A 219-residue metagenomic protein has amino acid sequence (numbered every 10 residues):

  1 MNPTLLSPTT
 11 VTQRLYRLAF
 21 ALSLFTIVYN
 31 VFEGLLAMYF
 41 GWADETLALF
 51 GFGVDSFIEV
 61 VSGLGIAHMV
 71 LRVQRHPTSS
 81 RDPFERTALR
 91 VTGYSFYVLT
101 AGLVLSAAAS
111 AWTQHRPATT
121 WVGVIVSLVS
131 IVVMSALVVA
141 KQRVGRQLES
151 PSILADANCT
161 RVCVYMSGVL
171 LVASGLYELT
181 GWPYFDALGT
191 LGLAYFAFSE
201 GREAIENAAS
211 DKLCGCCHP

Functional and structural regions predicted by a protein language model:
M1-P219: Alpha-helical transmembrane cores and adjacent cytosolic helix/loop segments of polytopic membrane transporters
